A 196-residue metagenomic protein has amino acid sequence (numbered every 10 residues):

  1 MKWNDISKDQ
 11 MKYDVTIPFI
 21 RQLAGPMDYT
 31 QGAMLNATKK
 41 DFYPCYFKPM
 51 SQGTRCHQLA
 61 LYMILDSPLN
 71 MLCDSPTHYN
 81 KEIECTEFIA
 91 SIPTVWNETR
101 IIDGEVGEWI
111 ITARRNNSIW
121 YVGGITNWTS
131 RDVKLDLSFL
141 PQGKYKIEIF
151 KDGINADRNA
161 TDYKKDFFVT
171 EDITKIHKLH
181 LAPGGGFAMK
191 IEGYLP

Functional and structural regions predicted by a protein language model:
M1-P76, I102: Glycan-recognition surfaces
I64, V122, G184: Conserved, mostly hydrophobic/aromatic
C73, G123-G124, R131-L135, Y145-E148 (+2 more regions): Extended hydrophobic-aromatic, low-complexity segments
D74-Y121, D157-T161: Glycan-recognition and catalytic regions of carbohydrate-active enzymes
Y79-C85, W128-R131, S138-N155: Active/binding-pocket-proximal capping segment
V106-Q142, F187-A188: Carbohydrate-binding surface patches
I149-T174: Solvent-exposed beta-strand/loop surfaces of large extracellular or lumenal domains
D166-P196: C-terminal beta-strand-rich structural cap/linker in extracellular carbohydrate-active enzymes
